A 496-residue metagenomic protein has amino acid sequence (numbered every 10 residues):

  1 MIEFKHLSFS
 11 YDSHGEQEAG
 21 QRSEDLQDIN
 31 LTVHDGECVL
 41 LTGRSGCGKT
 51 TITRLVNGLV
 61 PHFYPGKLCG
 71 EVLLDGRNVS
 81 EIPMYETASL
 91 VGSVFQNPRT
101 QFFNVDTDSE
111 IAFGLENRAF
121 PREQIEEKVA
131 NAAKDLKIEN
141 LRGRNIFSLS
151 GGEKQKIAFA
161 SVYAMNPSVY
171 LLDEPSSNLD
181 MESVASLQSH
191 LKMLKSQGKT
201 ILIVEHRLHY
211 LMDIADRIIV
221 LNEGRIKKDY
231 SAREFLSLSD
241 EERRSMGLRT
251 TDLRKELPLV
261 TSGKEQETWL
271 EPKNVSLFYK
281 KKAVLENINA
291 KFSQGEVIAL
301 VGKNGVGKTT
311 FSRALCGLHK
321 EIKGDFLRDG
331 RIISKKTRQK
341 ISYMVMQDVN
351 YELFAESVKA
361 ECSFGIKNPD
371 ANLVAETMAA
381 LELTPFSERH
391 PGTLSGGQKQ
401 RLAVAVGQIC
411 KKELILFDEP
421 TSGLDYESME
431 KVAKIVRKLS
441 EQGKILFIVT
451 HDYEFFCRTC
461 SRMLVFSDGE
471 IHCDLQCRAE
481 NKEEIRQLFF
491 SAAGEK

Functional and structural regions predicted by a protein language model:
T42-R44, V301-K303: The feature captures the beta-strand-to-loop junction immediately N-terminal to the Walker
N57, C316: Helix-to-loop junction immediately C-terminal to a conserved catalytic motif
E123-L141, A371-F386: Conserved ABC ATPase "signature" region
N145-L149, E153, H390-L394, Q398: Conserved ABC ATPase signature
Y170-D173, I415-D418: Catalytic Walker B motif of ABC-type/P-loop ATPase nucleotide-binding domains
E205-H206, T450-H451: H-loop/switch region of ABC-family ATPase nucleotide-binding domains
